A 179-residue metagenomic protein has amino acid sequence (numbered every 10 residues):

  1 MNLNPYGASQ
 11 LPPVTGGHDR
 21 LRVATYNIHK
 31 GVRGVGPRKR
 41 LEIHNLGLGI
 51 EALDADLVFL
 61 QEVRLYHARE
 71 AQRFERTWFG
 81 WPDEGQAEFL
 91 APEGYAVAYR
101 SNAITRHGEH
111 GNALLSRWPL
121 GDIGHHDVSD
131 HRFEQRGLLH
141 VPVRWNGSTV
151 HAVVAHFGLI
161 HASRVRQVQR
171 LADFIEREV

Functional and structural regions predicted by a protein language model:
M1-P92, I104-E109, V168-R170: N-terminal, active-site-proximal structural segment of metallo-dependent hydrolase catalytic domains
T25, N112-L114, L138-P142, V154: Conserved hydrophobic/aromatic beta-strand scaffold that supports enzyme active sites
K30-P37, H125-S129, V154-A162: Surface-exposed cleft-lining segments at the edges of enzyme active sites
A91-G94, H107-I123: Conserved beta strand-loop-helix elements of the APE1-like EEP
A96-S101, I123-H126: A short acidic/basic microdomain associated with nuclease active sites
R106-H107, H131-Q135, H161-S163: Solvent-exposed loop/turn segments connecting transmembrane beta-strands in outer-membrane beta-barrel proteins
W118-V150: Active-site catalytic loop in hydrolytic enzyme cores
H140-W145, T149-V153, S163-V179: His/acidic metal-ligating clusters that form di-metal
